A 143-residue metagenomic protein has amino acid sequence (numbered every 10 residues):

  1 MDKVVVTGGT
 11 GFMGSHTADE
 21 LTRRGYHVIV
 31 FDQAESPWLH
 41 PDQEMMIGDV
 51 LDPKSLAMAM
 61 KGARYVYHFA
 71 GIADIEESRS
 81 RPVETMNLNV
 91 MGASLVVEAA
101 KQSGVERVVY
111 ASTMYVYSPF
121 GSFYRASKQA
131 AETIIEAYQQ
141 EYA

Functional and structural regions predicted by a protein language model:
V4-R24: N-terminal Rossmann NAD(P)H-binding glycine-rich loop of SDR-like oxidoreductase domains
T7, F31, V66-A70, V108-M114: SDR active-site strand-loop-helix element
H16-E20, A99, I134: Rossmann-fold NAD(P)-dependent oxidoreductase module
Y26-P37: Conserved glycine-rich Rossmann-like NAD(P)H-binding loop of the short-chain dehydrogenase/reductase
D42-D52: Rossmann-fold cofactor-recognition segment
V50-N87, A99, Y115-S118: NAD(P)H-binding glycine-rich loop region in Rossmannoid oxidoreductase-like domains and their noncatalytic homologs
N87, M91-R125, Q129: Conserved Rossmann-fold NAD(P)-dependent oxidoreductase catalytic core, especially the SDR/UDP-sugar
G121-A143: Active-site Tyr-X1-5-Lys
